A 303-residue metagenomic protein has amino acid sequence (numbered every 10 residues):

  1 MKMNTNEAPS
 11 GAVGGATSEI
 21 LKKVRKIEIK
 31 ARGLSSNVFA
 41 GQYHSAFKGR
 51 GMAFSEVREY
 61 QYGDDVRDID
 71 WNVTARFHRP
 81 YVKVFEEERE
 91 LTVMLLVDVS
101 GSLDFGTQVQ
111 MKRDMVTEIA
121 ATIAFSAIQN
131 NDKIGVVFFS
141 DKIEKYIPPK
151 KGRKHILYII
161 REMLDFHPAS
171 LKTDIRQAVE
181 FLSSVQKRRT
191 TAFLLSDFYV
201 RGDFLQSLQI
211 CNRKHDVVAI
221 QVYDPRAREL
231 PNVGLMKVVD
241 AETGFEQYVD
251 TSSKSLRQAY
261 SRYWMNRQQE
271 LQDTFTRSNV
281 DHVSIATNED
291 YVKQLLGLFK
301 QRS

Functional and structural regions predicted by a protein language model:
M1-A46, E56, S184-R188, V200 (+1 more regions): Von Willebrand factor type A / integrin I
K2-K145, P149, T191-L194, R201-G202 (+2 more regions): An amphipathic, basic-hydrophobic helix/alpha-beta surface used to engage anionic, phosphate-rich ligands or surfaces
N72, P168-K172, L195-S196: Short, flexible loop segments at the rims of nucleotide/cofactor-binding pockets, characterized by
L103, T107, M163-H167, N279-H282: Short amphipathic alpha-helical interaction patches enriched in hydrophobic/aromatic residues with interspersed Lys/Arg
M111-R113, H167, S196, A259-Y260: A generic structural signal for short
T117, A121, K172-V179, Q268: Short, well-ordered alpha-helical scaffold segments within catalytic/effector domains
Y146-R161, D273, Q301: Short, electropositive alpha-helical surface patch
H155-T190, G202-D203, D224: Von Willebrand factor
